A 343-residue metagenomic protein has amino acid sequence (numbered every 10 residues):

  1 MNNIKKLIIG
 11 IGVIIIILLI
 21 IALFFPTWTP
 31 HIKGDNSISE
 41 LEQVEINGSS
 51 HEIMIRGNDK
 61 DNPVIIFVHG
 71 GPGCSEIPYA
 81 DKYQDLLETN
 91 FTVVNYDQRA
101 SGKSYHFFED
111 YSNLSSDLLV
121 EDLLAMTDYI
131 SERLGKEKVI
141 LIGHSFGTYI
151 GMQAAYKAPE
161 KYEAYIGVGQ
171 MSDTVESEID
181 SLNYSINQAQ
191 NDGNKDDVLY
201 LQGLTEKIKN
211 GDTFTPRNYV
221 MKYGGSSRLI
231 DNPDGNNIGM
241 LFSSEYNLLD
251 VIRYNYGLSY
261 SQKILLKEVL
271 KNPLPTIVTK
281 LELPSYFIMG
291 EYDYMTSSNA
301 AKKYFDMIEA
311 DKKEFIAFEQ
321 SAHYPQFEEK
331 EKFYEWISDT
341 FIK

Functional and structural regions predicted by a protein language model:
P72-Q84: The serine-hydrolase catalytic nucleophile loop
L87-H106: Conserved alpha/beta-hydrolase
L118-K138: Conserved acidic catalytic loop of the alpha/beta-hydrolase fold
E160-K207: A catalytic-pocket lid/entrance helix-loop region that shapes and gates access to the active site across common
K195-T276, L283: Alpha/beta-hydrolase
L281, F287-M289, D293: Short beta-strand/loop motif that positions the catalytic acidic residue of the alpha/beta-hydrolase fold
Y294-A300: Conserved alpha/beta-hydrolase "acid-adjacent" motif
S321-K330, Y334: Catalytic histidine-centered segment of alpha/beta-hydrolase-like enzymes
